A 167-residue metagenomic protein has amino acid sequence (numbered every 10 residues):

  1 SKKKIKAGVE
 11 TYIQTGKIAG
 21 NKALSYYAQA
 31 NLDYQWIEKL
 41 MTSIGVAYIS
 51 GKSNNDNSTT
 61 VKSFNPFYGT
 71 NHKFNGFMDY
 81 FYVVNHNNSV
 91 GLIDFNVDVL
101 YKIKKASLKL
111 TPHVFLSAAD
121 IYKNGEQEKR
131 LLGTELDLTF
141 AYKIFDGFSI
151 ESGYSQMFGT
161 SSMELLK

Functional and structural regions predicted by a protein language model:
S1, F77-V84, P112-E135, E151: Outer membrane beta-barrel transmembrane domains
K2, I13, W36, Y48 (+4 more regions): Short beta-strand segments enriched in hydrophobic/aromatic residues within well-folded beta-rich domains
K3-G8, K39-T42, K105-L110, D146-S152: Repeated loop/turn-to-beta-strand initiation elements of outer-membrane beta-barrel proteins
E10-I103, S107, K123-G125, L165: Extracellular/periplasmic loop regions
T15, S50-K52, L116-A118, F158-T160: Feature marks short, surface-exposed loop/turn motifs that line or immediately flank catalytic pockets and channel
V97, K109, G133-G153: Conserved C-terminal beta-signal and adjacent last beta-strands/turns of outer-membrane beta-barrel proteins
F145-K167: Predominantly the C-terminal beta-signal and adjacent terminal strand-loop region of outer-membrane beta-barrel
